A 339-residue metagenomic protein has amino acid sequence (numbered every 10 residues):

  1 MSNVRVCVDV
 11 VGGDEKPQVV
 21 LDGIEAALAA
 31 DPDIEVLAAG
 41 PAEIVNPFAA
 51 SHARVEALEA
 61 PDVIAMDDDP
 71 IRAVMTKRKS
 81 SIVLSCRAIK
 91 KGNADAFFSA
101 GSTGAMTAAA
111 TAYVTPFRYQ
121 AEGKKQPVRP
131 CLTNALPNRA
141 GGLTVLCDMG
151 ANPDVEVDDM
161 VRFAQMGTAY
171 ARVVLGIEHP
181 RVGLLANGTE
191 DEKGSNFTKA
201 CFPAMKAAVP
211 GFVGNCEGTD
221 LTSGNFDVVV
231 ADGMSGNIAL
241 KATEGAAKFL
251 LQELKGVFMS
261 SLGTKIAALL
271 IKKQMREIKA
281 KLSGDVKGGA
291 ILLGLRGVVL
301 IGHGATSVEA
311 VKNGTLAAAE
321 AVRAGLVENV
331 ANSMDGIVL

Functional and structural regions predicted by a protein language model:
S2-R72, R78, R87, K91 (+4 more regions): Anion-binding alpha/beta catalytic cores of soluble intermediary-metabolism enzymes, centered on
F226: Conserved beta-loop-beta/alpha segment of the NTase-like Rossmann-fold superfamily that binds/positions NTPs
G233: Conserved catalytic block of serine-dependent lipid acyl chemistry
